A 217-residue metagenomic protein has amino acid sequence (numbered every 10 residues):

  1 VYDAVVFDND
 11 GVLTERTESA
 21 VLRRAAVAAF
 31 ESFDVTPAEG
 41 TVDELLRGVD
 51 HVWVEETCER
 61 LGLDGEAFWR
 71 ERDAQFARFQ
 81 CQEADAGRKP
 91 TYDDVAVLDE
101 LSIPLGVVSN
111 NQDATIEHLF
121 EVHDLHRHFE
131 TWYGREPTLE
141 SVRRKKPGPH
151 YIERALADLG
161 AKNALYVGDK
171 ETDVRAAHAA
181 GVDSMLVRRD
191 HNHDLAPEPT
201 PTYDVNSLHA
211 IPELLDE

Functional and structural regions predicted by a protein language model:
V1-Y2, D113, E117-E217: Asp-based, Mg2+/Mn2+-dependent phosphohydrolase catalytic module
Y2-D99: N-terminal helical cap/lid subdomain that shapes the substrate entry/recognition surface in HAD-like hydrolases
V95-S102, V174-H178: Surface-exposed amphipathic alpha-helices with a cationic face
S109-N111: Conserved phosphate-coupling serine/threonine residues in phosphotransfer and NTP-handling enzymes
